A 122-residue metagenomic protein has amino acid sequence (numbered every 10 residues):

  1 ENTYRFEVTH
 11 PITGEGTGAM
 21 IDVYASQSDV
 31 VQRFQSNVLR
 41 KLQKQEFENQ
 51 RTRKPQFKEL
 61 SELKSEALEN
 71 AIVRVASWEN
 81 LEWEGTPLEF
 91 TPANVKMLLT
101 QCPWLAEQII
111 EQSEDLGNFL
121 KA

Functional and structural regions predicted by a protein language model:
E1-P11: Short acidic, Pro/Gly- and aromatic-enriched capping/linker segments at domain boundaries
E15-A122: Short, surface-exposed, charged amphipathic helix/loop patches that serve as local interaction elements
